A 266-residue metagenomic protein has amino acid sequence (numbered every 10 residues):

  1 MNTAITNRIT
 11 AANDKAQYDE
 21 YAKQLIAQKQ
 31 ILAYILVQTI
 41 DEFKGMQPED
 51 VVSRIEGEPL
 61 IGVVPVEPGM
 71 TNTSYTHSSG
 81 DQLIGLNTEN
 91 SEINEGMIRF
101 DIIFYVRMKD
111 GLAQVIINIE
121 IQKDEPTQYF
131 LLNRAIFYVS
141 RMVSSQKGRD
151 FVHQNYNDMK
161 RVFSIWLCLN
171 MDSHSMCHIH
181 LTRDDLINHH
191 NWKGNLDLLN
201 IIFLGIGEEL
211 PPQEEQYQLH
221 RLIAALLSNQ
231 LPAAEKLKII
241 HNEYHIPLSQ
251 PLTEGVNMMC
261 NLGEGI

Functional and structural regions predicted by a protein language model:
M1-G265: Elongated, amphipathic alpha-helical interaction scaffolds
